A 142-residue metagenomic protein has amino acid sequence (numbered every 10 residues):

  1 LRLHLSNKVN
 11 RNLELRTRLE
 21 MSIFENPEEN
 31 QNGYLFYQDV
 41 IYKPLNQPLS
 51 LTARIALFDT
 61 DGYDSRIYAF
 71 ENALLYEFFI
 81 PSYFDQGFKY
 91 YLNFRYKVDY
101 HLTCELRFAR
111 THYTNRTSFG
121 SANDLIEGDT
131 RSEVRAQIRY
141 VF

Functional and structural regions predicted by a protein language model:
L1-F142: Exposed, low-structure sequence patches enriched in small/polar residues
